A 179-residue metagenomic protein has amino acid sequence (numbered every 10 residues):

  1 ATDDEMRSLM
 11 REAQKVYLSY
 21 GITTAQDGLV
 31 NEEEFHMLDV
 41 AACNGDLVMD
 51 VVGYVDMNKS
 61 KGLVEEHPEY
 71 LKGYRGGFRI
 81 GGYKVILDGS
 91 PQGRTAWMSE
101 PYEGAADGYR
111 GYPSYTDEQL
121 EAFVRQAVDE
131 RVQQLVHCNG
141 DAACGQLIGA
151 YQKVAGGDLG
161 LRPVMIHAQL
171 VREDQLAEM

Functional and structural regions predicted by a protein language model:
T2-Y20, Q119: Internal alpha/beta scaffold segment
D3, P113, G157: Flexible, glycine- and charge-enriched loops at secondary-structure boundaries
R7-M10, N31-A142, G149, E173-E178: Metal-coordinating catalytic core of metallo-dependent amide/deamination hydrolases
Y17, G156-M179: C-terminal active-site-proximal or functional interface alpha/beta core segments in diverse enzymes
T23-T24: Short acidic/polar active-site loop segments enriched in Thr and Asp
D27, Q134-V136, M165: Conserved hydrophobic beta-strand within the GNAT/NAT acetyltransferase core sheet that lines the active-site cleft
G145, G149-G157: Polar interaction faces of repeat-based domains
